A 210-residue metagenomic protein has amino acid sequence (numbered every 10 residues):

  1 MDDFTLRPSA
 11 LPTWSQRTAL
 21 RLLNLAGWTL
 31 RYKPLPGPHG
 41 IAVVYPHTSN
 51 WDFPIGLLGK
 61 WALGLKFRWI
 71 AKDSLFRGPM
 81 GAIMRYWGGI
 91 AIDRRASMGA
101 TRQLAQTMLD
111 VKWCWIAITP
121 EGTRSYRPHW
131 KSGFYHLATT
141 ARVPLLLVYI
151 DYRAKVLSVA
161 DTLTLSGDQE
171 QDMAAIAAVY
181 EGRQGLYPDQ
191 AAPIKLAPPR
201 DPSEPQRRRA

Functional and structural regions predicted by a protein language model:
M1-A10, W14, T18, S97-A210: Non-catalytic C-terminal accessory region of glycerolipid acyltransferases and related lyso-lipid remodeling enzymes
F4-L6, T18-N24, V43-S49, W69-I70 (+1 more regions): Short acidic/polar alpha-helix capping motifs at helix-coil junctions
L11-H47: Helix-to-loop junction immediately C-terminal to a conserved catalytic motif
R21, L58, A82, Q106 (+1 more regions): Surface-exposed charge patches
K33-A96, Y152: Catalytic core of membrane glycerolipid acyltransferases/transacylases, capturing the structured, soluble-facing
